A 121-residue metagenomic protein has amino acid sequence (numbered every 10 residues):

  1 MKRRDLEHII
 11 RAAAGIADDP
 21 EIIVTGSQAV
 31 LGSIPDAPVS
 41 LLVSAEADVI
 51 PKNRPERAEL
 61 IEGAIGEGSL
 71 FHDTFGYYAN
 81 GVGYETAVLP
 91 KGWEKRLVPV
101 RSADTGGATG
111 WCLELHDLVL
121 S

Functional and structural regions predicted by a protein language model:
M1-S121: Compositionally biased terminal segments of proteins
